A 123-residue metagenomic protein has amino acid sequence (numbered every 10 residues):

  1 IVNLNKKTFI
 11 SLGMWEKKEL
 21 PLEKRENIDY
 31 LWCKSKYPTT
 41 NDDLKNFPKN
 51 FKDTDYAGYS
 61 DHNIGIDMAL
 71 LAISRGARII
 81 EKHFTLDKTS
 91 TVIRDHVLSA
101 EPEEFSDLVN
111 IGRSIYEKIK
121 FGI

Functional and structural regions predicted by a protein language model:
I1-I123: Catalytic cores and adjacent flexible loops of soluble metabolic enzymes that perform enolate/carbanion chemistry on
